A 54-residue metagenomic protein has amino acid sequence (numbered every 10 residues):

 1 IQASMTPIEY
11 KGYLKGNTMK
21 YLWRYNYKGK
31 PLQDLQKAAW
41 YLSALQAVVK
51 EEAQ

Functional and structural regions predicted by a protein language model:
I1-Q54: Intrinsically disordered, low-complexity regulatory regions that flank transcription factor DNA-binding cores
